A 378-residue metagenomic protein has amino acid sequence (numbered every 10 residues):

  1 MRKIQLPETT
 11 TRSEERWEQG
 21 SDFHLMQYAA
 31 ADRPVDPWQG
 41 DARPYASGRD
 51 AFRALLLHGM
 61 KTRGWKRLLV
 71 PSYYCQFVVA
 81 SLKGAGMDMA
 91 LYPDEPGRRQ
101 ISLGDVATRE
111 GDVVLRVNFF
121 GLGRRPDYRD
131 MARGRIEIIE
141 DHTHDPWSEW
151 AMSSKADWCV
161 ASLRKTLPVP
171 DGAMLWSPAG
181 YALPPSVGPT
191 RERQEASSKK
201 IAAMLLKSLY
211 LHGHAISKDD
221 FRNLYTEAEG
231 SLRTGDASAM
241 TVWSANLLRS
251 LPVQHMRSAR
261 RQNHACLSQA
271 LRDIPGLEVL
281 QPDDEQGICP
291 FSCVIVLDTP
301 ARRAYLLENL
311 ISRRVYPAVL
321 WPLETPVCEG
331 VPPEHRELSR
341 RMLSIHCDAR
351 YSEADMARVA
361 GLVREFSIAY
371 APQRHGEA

Functional and structural regions predicted by a protein language model:
M1-D32: S-adenosyl-L-methionine
K3, P7, G20, Q39-R43 (+4 more regions): PLP-dependent aminotransferase class I/II
R33-A54, H58, V70-S72, D94-E95: Short loop-beta-helix segment that forms the pyridoxal 5′-phosphate
P34-W38, V79-G84, V106-R109, P126-R133 (+3 more regions): Short loop/helix-cap segments at secondary-structure boundaries that form the rim of catalytic
L56-T108: Conserved PLP-anchoring active-site segment centered on the Schiff-base-forming lysine
R67, F77-V79, G123-R125, W147-W150 (+6 more regions): Short catalytic/ligand-binding loop motif for oxyanion handling, primarily in non-cytosolic enzymes, centered on
D88, E137, V315-Y316: Residue-level detector of anion-binding/catalytic polar loops
E95-P185, D348, Y370: Active-site phosphate-binding strand-loop segment of PLP-dependent enzymes
